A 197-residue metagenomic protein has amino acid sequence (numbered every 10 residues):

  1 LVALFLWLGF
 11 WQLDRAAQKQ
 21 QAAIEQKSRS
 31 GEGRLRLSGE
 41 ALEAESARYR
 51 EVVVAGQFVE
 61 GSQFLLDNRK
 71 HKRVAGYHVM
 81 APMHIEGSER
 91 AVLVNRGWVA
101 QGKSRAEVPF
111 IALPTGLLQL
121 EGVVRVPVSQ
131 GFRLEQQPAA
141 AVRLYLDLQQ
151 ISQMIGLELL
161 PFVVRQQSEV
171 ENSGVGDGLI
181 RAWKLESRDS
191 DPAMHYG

Functional and structural regions predicted by a protein language model:
L1-E45, Y49-G197: Surface-exposed, charge/polar-rich loops and edge strands
